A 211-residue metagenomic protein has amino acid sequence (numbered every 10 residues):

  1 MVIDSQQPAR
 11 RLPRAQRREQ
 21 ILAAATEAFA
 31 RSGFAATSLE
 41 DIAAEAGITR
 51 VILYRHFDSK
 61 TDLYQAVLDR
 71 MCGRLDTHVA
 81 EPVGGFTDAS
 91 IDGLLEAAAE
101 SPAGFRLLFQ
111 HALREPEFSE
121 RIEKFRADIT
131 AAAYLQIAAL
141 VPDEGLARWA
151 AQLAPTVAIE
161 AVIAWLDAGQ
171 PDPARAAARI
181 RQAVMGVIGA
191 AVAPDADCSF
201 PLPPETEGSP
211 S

Functional and structural regions predicted by a protein language model:
M1-Q16, V192-S211: N-terminal intrinsically disordered/low-complexity leader segments
M1-S32, A36-E45, T61-Q65: Basic, helix-initiating cap at the start of DNA-binding domains
A23, D69, G84-A103, R148 (+3 more regions): Amphipathic alpha-helical segments that line or abut small-molecule/effector binding pockets and mediate allosteric
R31, Q65-G93, A133: Amphipathic alpha-helical linker/stalk segments
T37, D62-M71, R121-F125, I129: Alpha-helical DNA-contacting segments of helix-turn-helix folds
G47-F57: Short hydrophobic/aromatic patch on the recognition helix
A97-E123, A131-Y134, E160-D167: Amphipathic alpha-helical segments used for helix-helix packing
P116-V141, G145-T156, A174-G189: Amphipathic alpha-helical packing segments from all-alpha helical-bundle domains
